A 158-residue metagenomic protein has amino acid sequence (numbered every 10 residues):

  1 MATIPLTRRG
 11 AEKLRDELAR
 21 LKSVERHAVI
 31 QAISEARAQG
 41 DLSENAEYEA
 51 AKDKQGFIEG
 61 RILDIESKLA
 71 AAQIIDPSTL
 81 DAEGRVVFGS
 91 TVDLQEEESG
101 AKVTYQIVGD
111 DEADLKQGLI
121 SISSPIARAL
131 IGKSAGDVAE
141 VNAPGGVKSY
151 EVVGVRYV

Functional and structural regions predicted by a protein language model:
M1, D16, R37, S43 (+5 more regions): Residue-level signal for pocket-adjacent positions within structured domains
M1-L63, V158: Helix-rich terminal scaffold detector
K13, K22, K52-K54, K68 (+4 more regions): Context-gated lysine
L18, K22-E25, G40, L69-Q73 (+2 more regions): Conserved NTP-handling cores and scaffolds of large molecular machines
E59-T79: Structured, basic alpha/beta domains of bacterial-type, RNA-associated proteins
I75-V158: Non-DNA-binding regulatory cores of transcription-related proteins, predominantly C-terminal effector-binding
